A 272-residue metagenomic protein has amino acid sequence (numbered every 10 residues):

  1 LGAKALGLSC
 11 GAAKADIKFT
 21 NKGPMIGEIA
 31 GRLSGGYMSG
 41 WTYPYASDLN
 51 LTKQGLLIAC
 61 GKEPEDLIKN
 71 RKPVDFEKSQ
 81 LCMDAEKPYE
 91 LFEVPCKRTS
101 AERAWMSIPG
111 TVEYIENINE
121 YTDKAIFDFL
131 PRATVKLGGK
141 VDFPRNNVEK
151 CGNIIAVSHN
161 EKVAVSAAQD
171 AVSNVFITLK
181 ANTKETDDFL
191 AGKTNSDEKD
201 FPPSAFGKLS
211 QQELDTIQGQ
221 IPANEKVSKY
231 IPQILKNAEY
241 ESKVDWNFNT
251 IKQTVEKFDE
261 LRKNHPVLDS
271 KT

Functional and structural regions predicted by a protein language model:
L1-A15, N21, A30-I115: Active-site "cap" helix and flanking loop/linker of ATP-utilizing ligase/carboxylase catalytic domains
F19-M25, R145-E149: A short, glycine/Asx- and small/polar-enriched loop/turn that sits immediately N-terminal to a beta-strand
G27-A30, V157: Generic beta-strand/beta-sheet core signal
G36-G40, A125, F176-L179: A short, polar/proline- and glycine-enriched secondary-structure boundary/capping micro-motif
S39, V112-I118, F143-P144, V165-A168: Short conserved micro-motifs at the rims of enzyme active sites and ligand-binding pockets
A104-G139: Glycine-rich active-site loop/lid that clamps phosphate-bearing ligands
K136-D269: Generic C-terminus detector
